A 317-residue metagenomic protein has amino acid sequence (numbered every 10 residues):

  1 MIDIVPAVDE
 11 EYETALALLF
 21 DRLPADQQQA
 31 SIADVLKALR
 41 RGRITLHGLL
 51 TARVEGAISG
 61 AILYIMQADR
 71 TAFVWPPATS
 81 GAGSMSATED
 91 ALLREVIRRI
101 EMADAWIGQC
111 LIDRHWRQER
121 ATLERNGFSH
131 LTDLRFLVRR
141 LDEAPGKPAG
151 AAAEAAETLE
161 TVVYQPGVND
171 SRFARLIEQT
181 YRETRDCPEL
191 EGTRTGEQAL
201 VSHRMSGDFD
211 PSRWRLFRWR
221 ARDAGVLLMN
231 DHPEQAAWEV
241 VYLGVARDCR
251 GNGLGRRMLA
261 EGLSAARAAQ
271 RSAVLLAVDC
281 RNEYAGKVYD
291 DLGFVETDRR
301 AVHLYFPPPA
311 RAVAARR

Functional and structural regions predicted by a protein language model:
M1-D34, A153-R194, R316-R317: Short amphipathic alpha-helix that is part of the acyltransferase structural core
F20-V54, L63, L190-D223, L228: Active-site rim helix/loop that mediates acceptor-substrate recognition in acyltransferases
L23-P24, A33-I100, L227-A237: Conserved donor-binding loop and adjoining core beta-sheet/short helix segment in diverse acyl/aminoacyl transferases
A68-R70, S80-E160, Q165-P166, H303-L304: Acyl-donor-binding surface of acyltransferase catalytic domains
W75, T79-S84, D113, A246 (+2 more regions): Residue-level recognition of the GNAT/N-acetyltransferase active site
S84-R98, V245, G251-A268, K287-D291: Conserved acetyl-CoA-binding loop-helix of GNAT-fold acetyltransferases
G108-I112, V240, V274-V278: Conserved hydrophobic beta-strand within the GNAT/NAT acetyltransferase core sheet that lines the active-site cleft
R114-T132, R256, C280-D298, F306: Conserved active-site alpha-helix within GNAT-family acetyltransferase domains
